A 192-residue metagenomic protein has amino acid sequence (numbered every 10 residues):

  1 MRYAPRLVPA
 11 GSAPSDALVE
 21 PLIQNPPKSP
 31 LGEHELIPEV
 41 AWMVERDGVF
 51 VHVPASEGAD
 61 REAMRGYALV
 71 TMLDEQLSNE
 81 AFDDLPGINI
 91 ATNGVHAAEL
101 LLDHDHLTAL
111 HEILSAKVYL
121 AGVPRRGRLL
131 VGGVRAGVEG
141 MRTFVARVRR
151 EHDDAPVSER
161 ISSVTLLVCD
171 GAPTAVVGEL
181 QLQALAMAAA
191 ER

Functional and structural regions predicted by a protein language model:
M1-E99, L110: Charged, alpha-helical interface segments at or near domain boundaries
M43, V118, L166-V168: Assembly/interface hotspot detector across virion components, adhesins/toxins, and nucleic-acid enzymes
A68-Q76, H106-L114, V145-P156: Hydrophobic, Leu/Ile/Phe/Ala-enriched alpha-helical segments that form helix-helix packing faces
D74-N79, A116-Y119, S162: Short small/polar-residue motifs
D83, L114-A116, P124, S158-I161: A generic structural signal for short, non-catalytic loop/turn and secondary-structure boundary residues
A97-R147: Intrinsically disordered, low-complexity segments enriched in Gly and acidic/Ser/Thr residues that form flexible
R125-R192: C-terminal structured domains
